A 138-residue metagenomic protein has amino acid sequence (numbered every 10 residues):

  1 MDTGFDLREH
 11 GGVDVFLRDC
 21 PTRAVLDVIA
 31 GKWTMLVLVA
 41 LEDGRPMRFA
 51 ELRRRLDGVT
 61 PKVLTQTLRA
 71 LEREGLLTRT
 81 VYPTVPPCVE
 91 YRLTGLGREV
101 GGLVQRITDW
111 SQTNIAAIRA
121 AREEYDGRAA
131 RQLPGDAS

Functional and structural regions predicted by a protein language model:
M1-L17, R73, T78, R92-S138: C-terminal regulatory/oligomerization modules of transcriptional regulators
V15-V63, E90: N-terminal helix-turn-helix DNA-binding core of bacterial DNA-binding proteins
D43, Y82-P83: Short polar/acidic secondary-structure junctions
R54, E72-R73: Alpha-helical residues within the helix-turn-helix
K62, R79-T80: Catalytic cores of DNA base-excision repair glycosylases
L64, L68-L71: Basic amphipathic alpha-helical segments that dock to polyanions
P83-T94: Minor-groove-contacting beta-hairpin "wing" of winged helix-turn-helix DNA-binding domains
